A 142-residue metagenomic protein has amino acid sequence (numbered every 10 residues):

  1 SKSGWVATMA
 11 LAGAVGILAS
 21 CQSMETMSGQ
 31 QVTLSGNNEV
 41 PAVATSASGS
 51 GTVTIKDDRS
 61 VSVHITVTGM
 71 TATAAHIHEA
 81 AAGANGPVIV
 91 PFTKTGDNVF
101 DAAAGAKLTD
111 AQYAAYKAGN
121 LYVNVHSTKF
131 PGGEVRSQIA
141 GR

Functional and structural regions predicted by a protein language model:
S1-M9: Bacterial N-terminal signal peptides that target proteins for export
G4, G16-A75, E79-R142: Metal-centered catalytic cores of metalloenzymes
